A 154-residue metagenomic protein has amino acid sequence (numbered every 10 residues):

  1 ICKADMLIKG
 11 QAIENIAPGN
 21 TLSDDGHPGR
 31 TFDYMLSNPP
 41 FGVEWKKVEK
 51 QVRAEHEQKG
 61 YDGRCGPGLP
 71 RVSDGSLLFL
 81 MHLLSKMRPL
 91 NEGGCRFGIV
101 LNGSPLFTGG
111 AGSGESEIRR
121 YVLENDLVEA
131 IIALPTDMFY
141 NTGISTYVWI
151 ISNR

Functional and structural regions predicted by a protein language model:
I1-L123: SAM-dependent methyltransferase catalytic region
A17-P18, L127-T136: Conserved S-adenosyl-L-methionine
P28-G29, G143-S145: Short secondary-structure transition/capping segments
C95, N125-A130, S145-Y147: Short glycine-/polar-rich loops that comprise or flank the Walker A/P-loop and associated switch/sensor motifs
G98-V100, I131-A133, I150: Short, conserved beta-strand edge motifs with alternating hydrophobic and charged residues
N102-S104, L134-T136, R154: Histidine- and/or cysteine-centered catalytic micro-motif in compact active-site loops
M138-T142: Short glycine/serine/proline-enriched coil/turn segments at secondary-structure junctions
T146-R154: Conserved beta strand-loop-helix elements of the APE1-like EEP
